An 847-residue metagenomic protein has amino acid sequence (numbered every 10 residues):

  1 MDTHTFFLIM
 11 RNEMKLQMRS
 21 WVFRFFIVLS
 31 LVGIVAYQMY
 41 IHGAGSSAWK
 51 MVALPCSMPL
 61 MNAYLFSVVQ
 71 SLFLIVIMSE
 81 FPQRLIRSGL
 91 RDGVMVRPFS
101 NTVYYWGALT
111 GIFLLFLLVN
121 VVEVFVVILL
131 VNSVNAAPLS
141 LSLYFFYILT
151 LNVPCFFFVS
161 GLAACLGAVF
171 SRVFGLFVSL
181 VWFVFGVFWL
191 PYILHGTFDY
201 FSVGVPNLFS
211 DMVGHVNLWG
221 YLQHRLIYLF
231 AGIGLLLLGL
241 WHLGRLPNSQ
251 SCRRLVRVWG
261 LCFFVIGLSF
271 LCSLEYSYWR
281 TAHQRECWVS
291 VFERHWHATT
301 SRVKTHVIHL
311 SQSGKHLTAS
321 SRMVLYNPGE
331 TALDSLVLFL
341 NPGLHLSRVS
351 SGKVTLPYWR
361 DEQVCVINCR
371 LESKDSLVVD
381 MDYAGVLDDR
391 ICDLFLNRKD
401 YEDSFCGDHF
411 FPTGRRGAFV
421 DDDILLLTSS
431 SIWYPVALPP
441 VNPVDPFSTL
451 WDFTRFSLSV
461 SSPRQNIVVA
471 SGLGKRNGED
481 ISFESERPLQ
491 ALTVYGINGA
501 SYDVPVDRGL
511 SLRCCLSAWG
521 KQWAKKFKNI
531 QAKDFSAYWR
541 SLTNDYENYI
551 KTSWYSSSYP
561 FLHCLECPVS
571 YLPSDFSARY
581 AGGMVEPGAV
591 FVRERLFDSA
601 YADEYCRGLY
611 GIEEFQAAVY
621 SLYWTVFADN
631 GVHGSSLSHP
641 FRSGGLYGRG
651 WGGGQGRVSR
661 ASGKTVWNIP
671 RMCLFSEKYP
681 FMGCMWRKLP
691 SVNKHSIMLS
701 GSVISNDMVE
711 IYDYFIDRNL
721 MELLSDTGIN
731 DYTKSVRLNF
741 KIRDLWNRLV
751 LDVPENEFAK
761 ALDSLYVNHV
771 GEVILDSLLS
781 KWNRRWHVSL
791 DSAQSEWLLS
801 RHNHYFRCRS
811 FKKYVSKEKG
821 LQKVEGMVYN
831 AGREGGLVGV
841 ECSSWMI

Functional and structural regions predicted by a protein language model:
P55-S57, R91, L458, D503-M682: Juxtacatalytic substrate-recognition/specificity segment
M61-R84, V119, M381: Long, hydrophobic alpha-helical segments
P138, G634-L745, L751: Acidic/His/Gly-enriched intrinsically disordered linker/tail segments that often contain short helix/coil "MoRF-like"
Y200-V203, S251-H316, R416, S448-L450 (+2 more regions): N-terminal, polar/Ser/Thr-rich
A332-L333, G343-C406, V444-S448, N477-S482 (+1 more regions): A surface-exposed beta-strand-loop module
D334, P342-G352, V469-A470, L790 (+1 more regions): Beta-strand-rich binding/interaction modules
D382-N498, Q794: Extended, low-hydrophobicity, Ser/Thr/Pro/Gly-biased non-transmembrane segments
T543, Q655, D726-K813: Amphipathic alpha-helical substructures
